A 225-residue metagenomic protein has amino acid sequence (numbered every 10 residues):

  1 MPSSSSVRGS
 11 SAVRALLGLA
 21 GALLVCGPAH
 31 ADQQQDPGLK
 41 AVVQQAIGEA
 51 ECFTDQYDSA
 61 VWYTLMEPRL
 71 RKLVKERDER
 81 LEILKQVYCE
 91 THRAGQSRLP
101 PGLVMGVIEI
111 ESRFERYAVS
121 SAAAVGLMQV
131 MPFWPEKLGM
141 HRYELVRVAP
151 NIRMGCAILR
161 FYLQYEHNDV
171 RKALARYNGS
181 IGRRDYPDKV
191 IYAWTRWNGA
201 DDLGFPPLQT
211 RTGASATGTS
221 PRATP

Functional and structural regions predicted by a protein language model:
P2-S3, D32: The identity of the second residue at the extreme N-terminus of proteins
S3-L16: Bacterial N-terminal signal peptides that target proteins for export
R14-C26: Bacterial N-terminal signal peptides
G27-A31: Sec/Tat signal peptide C-region and signal peptidase I cleavage site
Q33-P225: Catalytic glycan-binding domains that act on GlcNAc-containing polysaccharides
